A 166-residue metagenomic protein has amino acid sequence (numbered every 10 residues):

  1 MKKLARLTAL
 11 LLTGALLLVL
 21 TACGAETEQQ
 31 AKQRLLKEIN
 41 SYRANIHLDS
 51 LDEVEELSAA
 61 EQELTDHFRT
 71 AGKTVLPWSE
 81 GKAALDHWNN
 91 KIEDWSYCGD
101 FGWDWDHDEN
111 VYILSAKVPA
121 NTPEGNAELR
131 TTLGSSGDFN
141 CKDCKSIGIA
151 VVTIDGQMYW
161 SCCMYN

Functional and structural regions predicted by a protein language model:
M1-L11: Bacterial N-terminal signal peptides that target proteins for export
V19-A22: C-terminal motif of bacterial Sec signal peptides marking the signal peptidase cleavage site
E26-Y97, I147: Short, well-ordered surface patches within globular domains
G81-N166: A well-ordered secondary-structure block
